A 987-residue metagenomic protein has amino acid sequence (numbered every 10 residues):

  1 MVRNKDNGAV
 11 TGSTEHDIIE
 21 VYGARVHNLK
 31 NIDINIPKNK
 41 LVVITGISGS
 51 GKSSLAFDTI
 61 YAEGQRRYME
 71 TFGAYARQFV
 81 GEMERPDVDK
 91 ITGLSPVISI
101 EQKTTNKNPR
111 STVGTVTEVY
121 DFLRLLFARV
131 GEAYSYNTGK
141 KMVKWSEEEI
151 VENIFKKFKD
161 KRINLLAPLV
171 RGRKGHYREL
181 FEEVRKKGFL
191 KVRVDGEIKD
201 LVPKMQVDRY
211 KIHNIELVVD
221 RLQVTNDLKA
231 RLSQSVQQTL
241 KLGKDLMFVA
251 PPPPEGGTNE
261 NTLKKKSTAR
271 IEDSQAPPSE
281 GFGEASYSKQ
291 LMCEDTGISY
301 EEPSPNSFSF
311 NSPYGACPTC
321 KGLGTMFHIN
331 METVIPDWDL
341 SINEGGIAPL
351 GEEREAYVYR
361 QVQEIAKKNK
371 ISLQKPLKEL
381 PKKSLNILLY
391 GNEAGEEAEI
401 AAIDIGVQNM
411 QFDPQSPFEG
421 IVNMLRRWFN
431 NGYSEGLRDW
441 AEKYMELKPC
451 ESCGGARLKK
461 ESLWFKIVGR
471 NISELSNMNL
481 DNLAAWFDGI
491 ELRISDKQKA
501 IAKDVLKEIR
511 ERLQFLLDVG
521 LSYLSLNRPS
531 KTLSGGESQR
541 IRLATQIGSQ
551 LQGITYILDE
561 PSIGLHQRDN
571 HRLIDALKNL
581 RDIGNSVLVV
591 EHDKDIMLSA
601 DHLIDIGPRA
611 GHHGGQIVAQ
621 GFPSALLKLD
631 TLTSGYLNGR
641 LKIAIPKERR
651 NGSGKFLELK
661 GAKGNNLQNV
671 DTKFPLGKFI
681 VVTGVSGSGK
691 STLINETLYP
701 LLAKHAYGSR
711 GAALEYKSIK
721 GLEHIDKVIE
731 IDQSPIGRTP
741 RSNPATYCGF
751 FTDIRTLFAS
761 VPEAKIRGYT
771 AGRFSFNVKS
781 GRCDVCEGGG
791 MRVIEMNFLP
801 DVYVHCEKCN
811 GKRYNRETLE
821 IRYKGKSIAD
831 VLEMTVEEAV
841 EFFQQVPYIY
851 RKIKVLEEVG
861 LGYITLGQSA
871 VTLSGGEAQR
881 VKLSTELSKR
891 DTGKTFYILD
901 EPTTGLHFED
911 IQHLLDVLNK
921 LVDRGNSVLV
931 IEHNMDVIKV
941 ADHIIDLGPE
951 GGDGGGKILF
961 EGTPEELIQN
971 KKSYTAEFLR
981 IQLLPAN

Functional and structural regions predicted by a protein language model:
M1-Q275, G281-N987: Conserved phosphate-binding elements of NTP-dependent enzyme cores
